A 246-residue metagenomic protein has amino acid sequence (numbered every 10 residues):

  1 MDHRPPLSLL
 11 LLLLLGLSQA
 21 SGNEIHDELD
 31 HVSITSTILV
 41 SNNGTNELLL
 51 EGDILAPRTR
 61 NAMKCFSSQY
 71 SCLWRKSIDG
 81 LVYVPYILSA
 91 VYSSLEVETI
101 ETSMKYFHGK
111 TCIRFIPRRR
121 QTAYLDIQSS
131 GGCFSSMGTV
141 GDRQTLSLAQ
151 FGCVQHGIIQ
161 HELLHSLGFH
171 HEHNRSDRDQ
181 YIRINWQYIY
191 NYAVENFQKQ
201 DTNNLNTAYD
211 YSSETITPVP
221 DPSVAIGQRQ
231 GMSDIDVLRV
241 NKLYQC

Functional and structural regions predicted by a protein language model:
D2-C246: Zinc-dependent metalloendopeptidases
